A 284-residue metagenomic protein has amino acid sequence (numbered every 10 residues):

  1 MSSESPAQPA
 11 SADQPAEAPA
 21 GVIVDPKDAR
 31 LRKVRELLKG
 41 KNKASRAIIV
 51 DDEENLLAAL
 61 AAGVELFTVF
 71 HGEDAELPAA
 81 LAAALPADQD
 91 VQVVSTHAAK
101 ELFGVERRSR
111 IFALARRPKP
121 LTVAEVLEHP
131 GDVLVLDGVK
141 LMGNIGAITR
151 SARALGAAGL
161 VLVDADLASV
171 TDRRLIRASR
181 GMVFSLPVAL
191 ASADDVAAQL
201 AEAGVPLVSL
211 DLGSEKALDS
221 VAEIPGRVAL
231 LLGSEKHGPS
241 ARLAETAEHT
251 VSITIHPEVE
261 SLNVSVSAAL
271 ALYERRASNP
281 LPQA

Functional and structural regions predicted by a protein language model:
M1-A79, D166-A168: Boundary-proximal intrinsically disordered activation/regulatory segments immediately upstream of a helical core
G21-D25, D90-S95, L186-V196: Short acidic-hydrophobic, aromatic-tinged amphipathic segments that line or gate anion-handling sites
E54, P118-G213: RNA substrate-binding interface of SAM-dependent RNA methyltransferases
E76-D88, R174, L243: Short, aromatic/basic amphipathic alpha-helical patches
A83-L114: Glycine/small-residue-rich loop that forms an oxyanion/phosphate-binding "nest" at active or ligand-binding sites
I111-A115, S151-A154, L167-M182, A241 (+1 more regions): Structured adenosyl-cofactor binding patch, chiefly the S-adenosyl-L-methionine
V208-P257: Active-site/ligand-binding-proximal alpha/beta "capping" segment
